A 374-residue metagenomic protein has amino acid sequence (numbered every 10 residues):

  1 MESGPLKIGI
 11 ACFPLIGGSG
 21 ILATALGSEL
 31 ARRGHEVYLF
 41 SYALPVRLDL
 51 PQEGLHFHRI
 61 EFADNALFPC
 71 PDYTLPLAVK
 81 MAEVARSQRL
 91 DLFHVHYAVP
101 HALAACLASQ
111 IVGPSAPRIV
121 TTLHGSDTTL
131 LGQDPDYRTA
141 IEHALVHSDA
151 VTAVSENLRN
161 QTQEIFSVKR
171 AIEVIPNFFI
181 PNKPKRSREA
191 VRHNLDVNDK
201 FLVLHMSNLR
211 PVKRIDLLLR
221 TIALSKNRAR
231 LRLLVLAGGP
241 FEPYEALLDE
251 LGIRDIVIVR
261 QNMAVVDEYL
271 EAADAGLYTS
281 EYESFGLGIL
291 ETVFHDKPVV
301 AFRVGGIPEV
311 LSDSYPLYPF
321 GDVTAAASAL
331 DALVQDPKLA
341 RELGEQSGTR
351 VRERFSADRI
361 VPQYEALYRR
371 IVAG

Functional and structural regions predicted by a protein language model:
L44-P45, F179, M206, R210 (+1 more regions): Glycosyltransferase donor-sugar binding loop
L131-G132, Q163, F178-N194, E268: Acidic anion/phosphate-binding donor-loop and adjacent secondary structure in glycosyltransferase catalytic cores
T152, D196-K213, L219-I222: Conserved donor-binding/catalytic core segment of Leloir-type glycosyltransferases
R159-F179: Helix-loop-beta element that forms the nucleotide-linked donor phosphate-binding surface in glycosyltransferases
E245-M263: Nucleotide-activated donor-binding/catalytic signature segment of Leloir-type glycosyltransferases, i.e., the conserved
E281: Aromatic "clamp/platform" in nucleotide-sugar-dependent glycosyltransferases that forms part of the donor/acceptor
P298-A301: Short hydrophobic beta-strand element within catalytic cores of glycosyltransferases and related nucleotide-activated
D313-T324, A332-P337: Conserved acidic donor-binding segment of nucleotide-sugar-dependent glycosyltransferases
